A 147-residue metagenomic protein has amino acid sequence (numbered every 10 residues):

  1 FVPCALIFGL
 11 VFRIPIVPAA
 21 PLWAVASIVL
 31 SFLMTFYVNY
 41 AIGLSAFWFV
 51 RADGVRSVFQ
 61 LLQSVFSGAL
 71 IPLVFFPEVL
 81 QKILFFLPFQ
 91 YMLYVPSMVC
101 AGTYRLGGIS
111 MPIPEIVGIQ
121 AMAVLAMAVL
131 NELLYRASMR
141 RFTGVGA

Functional and structural regions predicted by a protein language model:
F1-R56, S110-V129: Alpha-helical transmembrane segments and their short interhelical loops
F12, I42-T103: Transmembrane helix segments
Q63-V65, G107, G146: Generic alpha-helical propensity signal that fires on short helical segments and nearby coil/disordered stretches
C100-Y104, G118-A147: Junction motif at the cytosolic side of a transmembrane helix
T103-M111: Short helix-coil transition/hinge motifs at the ends and kinks of transmembrane helices, capturing the brief
